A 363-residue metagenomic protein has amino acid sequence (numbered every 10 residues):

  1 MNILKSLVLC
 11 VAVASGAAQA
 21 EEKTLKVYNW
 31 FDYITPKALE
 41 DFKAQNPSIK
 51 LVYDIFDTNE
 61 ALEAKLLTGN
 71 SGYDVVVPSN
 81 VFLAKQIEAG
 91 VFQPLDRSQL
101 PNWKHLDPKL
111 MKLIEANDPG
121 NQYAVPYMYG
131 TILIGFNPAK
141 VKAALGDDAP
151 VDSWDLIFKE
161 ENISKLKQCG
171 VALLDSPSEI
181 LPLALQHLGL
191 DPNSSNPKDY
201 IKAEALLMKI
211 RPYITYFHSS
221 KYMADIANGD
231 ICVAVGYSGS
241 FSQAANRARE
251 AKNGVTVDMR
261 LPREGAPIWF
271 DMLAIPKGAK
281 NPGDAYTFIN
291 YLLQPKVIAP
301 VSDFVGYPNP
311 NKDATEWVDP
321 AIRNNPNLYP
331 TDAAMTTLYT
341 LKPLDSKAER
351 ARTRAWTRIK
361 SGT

Functional and structural regions predicted by a protein language model:
E21-Q86: Early extracytoplasmic/lumenal segment of secretory-pathway proteins
Y73-P78, T215-Y216, C232-Y237: Paired acidic/hydrophobic, glycine-rich loop segments that form the ligand-binding mouth/hinge of periplasmic-binding
F82-K85, V233-G254: A ligand-binding cleft/hinge motif common to bilobed small-molecule-binding domains
L83, I87-Y213, S220-A227: Extracytoplasmic ligand-binding site segments that recognize negatively charged/polar headgroups
Q93-K104, A251-P267, P276-A279: Short beta-strand->loop
Y200-K209, T215, N253-A274: Periplasmic-binding protein-like
A224, D332-T363: Conserved C-terminal helix/tail region of periplasmic/extracytoplasmic solute-binding proteins
D271, P276-T337, L341: Mature extracytoplasmic/periplasmic domains
